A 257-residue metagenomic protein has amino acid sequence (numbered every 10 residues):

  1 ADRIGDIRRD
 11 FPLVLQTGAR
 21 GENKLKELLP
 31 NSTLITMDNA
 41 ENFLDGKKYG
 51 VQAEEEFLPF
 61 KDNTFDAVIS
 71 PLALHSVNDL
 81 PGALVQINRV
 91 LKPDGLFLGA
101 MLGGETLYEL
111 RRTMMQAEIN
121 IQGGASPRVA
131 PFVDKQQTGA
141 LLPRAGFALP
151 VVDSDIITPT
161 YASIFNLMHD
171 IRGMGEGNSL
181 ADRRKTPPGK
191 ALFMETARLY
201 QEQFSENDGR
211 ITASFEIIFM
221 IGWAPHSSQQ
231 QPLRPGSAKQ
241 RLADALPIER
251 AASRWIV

Functional and structural regions predicted by a protein language model:
D2-A67, N78-V85: Class I SAM-dependent methyltransferase SAM/SAH-binding core
G5, A145, A162-V257: C-terminal lobe and adjacent flexible extensions of AdoMet/dcAdoMet transferase-like proteins
L15, E22-K26, I35-N39, V133 (+4 more regions): N-terminal regions of ATP-driven nucleic-acid and macromolecular assemblies, encompassing P-loop NTP-binding domains
S32, K48, G95, A148-P150: A structural micro-motif
F43, E105-L107, H226: Feature marks short, surface-exposed loop/turn motifs that line or immediately flank catalytic pockets and channel
L72-H75: Short catalytic micro-motifs in class I SAM-dependent methyltransferases
P81-L96: A short glycine-rich, Lys/Arg-flanked "PGG" loop and its adjoining helix->strand segment in the class I
L98-N166, M174-P187: Conserved catalytic/acceptor-binding region of the Class I
